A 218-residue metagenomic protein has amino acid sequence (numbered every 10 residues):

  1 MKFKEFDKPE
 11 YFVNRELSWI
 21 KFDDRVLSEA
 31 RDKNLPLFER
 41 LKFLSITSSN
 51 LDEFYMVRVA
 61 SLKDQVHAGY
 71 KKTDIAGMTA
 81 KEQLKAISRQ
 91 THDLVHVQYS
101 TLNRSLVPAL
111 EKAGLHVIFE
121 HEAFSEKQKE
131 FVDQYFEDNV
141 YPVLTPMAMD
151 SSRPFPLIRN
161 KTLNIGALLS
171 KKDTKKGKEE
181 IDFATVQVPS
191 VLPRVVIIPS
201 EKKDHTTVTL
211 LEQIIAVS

Functional and structural regions predicted by a protein language model:
K2-S218: N-terminal non-catalytic structural scaffold regions of very large proteins
